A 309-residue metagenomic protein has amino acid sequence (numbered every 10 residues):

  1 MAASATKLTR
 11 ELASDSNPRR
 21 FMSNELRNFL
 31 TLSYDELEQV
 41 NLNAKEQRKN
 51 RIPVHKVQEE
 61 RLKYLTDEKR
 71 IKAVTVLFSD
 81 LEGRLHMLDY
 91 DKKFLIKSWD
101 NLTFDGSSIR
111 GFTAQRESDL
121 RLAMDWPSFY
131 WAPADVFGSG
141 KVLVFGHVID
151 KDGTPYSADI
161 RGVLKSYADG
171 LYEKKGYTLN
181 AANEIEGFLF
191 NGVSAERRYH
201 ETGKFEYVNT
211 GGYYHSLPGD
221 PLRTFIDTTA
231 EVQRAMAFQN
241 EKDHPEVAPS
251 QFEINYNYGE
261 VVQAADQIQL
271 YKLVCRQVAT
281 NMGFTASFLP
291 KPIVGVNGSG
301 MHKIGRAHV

Functional and structural regions predicted by a protein language model:
L8-K242, A264: ATP/Mg2+-dependent ligation/transfer catalytic cores
S139-K141, A182, V247-P249, G298-H302: Short, solvent-exposed loop/turn segments at the edges of secondary structure
V144-D150, F252-Y258, G305: Short, hydrophobic beta-strand segments
E173, S287-P292: Glycine-rich, charged/polar anion/phosphate-binding loops that engage phosphate groups from diverse ligands
L189, Y207-S216, P249-Q263, I293-G298: Active-site-proximal beta-alpha loop/turn segments in soluble metabolic enzymes
E201-T210, V262, D266-M282: Active-site-proximal mixed secondary-structure blocks
L217-L222, I226-N240, I254-V261, K272-F288: Accessory "access/gating" subregions that flank catalytic or transport cores
A307-V309: Conserved small/polar residues in nucleotide/adenosyl-binding loops
